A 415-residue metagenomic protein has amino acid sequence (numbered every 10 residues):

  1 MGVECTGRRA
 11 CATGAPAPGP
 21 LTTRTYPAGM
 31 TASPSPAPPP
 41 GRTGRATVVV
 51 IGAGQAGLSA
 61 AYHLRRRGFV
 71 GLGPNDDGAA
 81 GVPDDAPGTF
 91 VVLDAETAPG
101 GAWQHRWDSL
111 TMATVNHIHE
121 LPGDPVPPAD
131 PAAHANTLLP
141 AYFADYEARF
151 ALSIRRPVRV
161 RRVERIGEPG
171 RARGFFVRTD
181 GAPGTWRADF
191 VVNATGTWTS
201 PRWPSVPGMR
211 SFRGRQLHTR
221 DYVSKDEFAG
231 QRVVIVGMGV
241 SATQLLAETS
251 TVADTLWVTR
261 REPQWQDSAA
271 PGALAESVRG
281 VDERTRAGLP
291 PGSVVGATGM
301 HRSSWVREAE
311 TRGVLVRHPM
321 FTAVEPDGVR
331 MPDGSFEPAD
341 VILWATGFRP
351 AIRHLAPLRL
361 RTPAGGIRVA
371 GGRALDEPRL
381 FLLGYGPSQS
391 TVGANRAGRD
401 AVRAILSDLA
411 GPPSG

Functional and structural regions predicted by a protein language model:
R24-E96, G100-A102, P131-G415: Flavin (primarily FAD) cofactor-binding/catalytic cores of flavoenzymes
R106-P128, A275-L289: N-terminal glycine-rich dinucleotide-binding loop that anchors FAD/FMN and/or NAD(P) in oxidoreductases
